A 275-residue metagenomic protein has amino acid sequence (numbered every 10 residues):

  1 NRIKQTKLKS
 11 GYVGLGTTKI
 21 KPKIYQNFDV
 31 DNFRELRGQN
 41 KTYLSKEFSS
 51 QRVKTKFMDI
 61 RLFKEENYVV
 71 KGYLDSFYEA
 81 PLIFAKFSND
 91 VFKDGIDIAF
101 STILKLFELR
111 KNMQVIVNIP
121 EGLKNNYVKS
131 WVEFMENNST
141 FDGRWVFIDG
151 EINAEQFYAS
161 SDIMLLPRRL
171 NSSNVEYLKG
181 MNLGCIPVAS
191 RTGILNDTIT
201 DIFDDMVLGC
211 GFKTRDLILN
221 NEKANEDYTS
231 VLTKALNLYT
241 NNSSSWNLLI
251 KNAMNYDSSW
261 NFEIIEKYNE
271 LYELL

Functional and structural regions predicted by a protein language model:
N1-L275: Catalytic cores of carbohydrate-active enzymes across secretory and cytosolic contexts
